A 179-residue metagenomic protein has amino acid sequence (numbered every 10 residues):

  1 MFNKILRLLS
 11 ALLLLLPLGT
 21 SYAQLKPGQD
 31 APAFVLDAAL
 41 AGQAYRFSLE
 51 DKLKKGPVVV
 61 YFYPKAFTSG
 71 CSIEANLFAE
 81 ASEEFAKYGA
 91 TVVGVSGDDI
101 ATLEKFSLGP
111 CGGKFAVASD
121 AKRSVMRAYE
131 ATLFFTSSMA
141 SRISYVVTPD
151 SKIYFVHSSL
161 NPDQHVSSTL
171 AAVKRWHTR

Functional and structural regions predicted by a protein language model:
M1-L9: Bacterial N-terminal signal peptides that target proteins for export
I5, L15-A38: N-proximal helix/coil linker or "cap" segments that precede and/or mark the start of modular domains
P32, P57, S141-I143: Short loop/turn microsegments at loop-to-beta-strand junctions
V35-P57: A short beta-strand-turn-helix
L49-N76: Short active-site neighborhood of thiol/selenol oxidoreductases, capturing the structured segment around
S72-C111, R123-V125: Structural microenvironment flanking redox-active thiols in thiol-disulfide oxidoreductases
G113-F115, L133-Y145: Structural micro-motif
A140-R179: Thiol-/selenol-based redox modules, centered on thioredoxin-like and closely related oxidoreductase domains
